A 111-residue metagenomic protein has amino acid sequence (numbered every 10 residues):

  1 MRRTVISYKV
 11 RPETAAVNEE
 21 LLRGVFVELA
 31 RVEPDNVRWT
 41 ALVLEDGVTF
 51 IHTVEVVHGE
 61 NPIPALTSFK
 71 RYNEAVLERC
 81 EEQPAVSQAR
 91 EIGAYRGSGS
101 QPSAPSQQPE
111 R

Functional and structural regions predicted by a protein language model:
R2-K9, I51-T53: Active-site-flanking beta-strand signature of metal-NTP-handling nucleotidyl enzymes and homologous cyclase-like
K9-E20: Short, surface-exposed ligand-recognition loops at beta-strand->loop->(often short) alpha-helix junctions that present
G24, E28-R38, V54-A89: An amphipathic, aromatic/His-enriched active-site/gating alpha helix that lines ligand/cofactor pockets
A41-G47: A short beta-turn/loop motif at secondary-structure boundaries
G47-T49, I92-G97: A short acidic, often aromatic-flanked loop/helix-cap motif at beta-alpha or helix-coil junctions that lines enzyme
I51-V54, S98-Q101: Short aromatic-enriched loop/helix-cap "lid" or pocket-rim segments at secondary-structure transitions that line
Q101-R111: Short, basic, low-complexity termini and linkers enriched in Ser/Thr/Gly/Pro that act as targeting/leader peptides
